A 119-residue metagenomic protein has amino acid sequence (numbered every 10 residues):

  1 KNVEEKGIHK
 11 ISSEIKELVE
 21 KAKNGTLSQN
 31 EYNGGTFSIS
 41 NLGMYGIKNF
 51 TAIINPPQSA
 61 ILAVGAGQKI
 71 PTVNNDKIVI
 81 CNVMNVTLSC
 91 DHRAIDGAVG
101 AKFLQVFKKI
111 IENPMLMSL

Functional and structural regions predicted by a protein language model:
K1-L119: C-terminal catalytic/motor cores of large multi-domain enzyme assemblies
